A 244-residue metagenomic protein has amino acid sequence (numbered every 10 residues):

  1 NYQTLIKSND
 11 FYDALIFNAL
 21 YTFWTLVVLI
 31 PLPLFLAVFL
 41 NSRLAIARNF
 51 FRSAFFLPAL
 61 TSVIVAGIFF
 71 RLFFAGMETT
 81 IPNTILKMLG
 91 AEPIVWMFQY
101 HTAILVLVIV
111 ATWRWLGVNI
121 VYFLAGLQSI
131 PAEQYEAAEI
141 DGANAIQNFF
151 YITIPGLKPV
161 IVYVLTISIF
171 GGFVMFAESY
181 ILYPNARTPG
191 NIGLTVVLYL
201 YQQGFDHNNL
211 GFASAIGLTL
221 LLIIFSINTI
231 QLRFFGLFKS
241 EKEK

Functional and structural regions predicted by a protein language model:
N1-K244: A structural signal for multi-pass alpha-helical bundles of membrane permease subunits that mediate small-molecule
